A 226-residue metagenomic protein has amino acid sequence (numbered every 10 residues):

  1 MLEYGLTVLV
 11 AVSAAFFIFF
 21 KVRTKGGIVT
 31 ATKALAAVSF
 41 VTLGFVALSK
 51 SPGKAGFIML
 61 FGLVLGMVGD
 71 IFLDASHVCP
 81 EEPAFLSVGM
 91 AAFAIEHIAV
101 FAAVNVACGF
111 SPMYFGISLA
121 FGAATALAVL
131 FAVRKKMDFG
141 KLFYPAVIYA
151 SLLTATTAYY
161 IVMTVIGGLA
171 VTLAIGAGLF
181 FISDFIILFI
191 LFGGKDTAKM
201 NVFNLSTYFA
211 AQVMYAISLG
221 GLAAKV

Functional and structural regions predicted by a protein language model:
M1-V226: Polytopic alpha-helical membrane-helix bundles and their juxtamembrane interface segments in multi-pass membrane
